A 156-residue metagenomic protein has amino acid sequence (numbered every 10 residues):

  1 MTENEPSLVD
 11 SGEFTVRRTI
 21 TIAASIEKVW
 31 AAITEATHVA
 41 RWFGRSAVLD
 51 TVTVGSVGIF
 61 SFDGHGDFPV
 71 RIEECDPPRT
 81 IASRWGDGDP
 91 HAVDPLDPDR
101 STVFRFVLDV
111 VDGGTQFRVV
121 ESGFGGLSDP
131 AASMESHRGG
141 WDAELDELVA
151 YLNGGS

Functional and structural regions predicted by a protein language model:
M1-R17: Short acidic N-proximal helix/loop "leader" segments that mark the beginning of a domain or an inter-domain linker
S11, R17-R18, T37-R71, T80: Short beta-edge strand/loop motif at the mouth of beta-sheet-based domains
R18-I20, F68-E74, S101-D109: Hydrophobic/aromatic beta-strand elements that line small-molecule binding cavities or substrate pockets in beta-rich
A23-W42: Amphipathic alpha-helical segments
I26-E27, E73-T80, V107-Q116: A short, structured loop/turn motif at beta-sheet edges
V29, V39, G58, I72 (+4 more regions): Hydrophobic pocket/interface hotspot
T51, A150-S156: Short, highly charged C-terminal tails/helix-capping segments
A92-D142: Beta-strand/loop substructures that line and gate deep hydrophobic ligand-binding cavities in soluble
